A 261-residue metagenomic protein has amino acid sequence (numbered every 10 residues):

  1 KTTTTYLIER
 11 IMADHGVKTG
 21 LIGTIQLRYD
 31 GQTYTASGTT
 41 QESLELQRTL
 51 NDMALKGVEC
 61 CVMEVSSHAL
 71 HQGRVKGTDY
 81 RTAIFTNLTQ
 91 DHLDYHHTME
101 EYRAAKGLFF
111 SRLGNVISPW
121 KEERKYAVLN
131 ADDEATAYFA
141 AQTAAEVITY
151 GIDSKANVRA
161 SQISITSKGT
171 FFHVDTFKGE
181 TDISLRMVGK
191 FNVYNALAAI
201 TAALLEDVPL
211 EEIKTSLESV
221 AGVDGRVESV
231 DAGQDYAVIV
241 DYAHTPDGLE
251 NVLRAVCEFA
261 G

Functional and structural regions predicted by a protein language model:
K1-L129, A137-T143, L197, C257-A260: Phosphate-binding loop of NTP-binding sites
T39-E42, N192, T245: Short, conserved glycine- and acidic-residue-centered signature motifs in active-site or ligand-binding loops
E45, A198, H244-G248: Residue-level recognition of oxygen-bearing side chains
E45-L46, K106, V223, L249-V252: Amphipathic coiled-coil/heptad-repeat helices and related helical stalk/stem segments that mediate oligomerization
T49, F139, I213, L249-V252: Hydrophobic side chains in well-ordered alpha-helices
Y80-A237, E258: Acidic, Mg2+-coordinating active-site environments of NTP-dependent enzymes
D241: Conserved phosphate/oxyanion-binding catalytic-loop motifs
H244-G261: AMP-binding/adenylate-forming catalytic core of the ANL superfamily
